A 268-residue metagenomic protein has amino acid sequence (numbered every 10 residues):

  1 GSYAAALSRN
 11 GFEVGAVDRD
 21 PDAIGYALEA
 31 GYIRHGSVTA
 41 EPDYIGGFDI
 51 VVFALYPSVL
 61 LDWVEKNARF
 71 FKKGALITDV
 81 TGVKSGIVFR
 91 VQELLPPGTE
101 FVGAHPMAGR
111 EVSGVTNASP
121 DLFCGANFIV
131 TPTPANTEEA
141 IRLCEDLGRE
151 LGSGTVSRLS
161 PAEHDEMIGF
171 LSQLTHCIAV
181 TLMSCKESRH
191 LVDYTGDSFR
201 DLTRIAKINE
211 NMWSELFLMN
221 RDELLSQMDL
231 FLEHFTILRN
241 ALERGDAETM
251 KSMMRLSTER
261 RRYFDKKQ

Functional and structural regions predicted by a protein language model:
G1-A40, Y44-G46, I50: NAD(P)+-binding Rossmann beta1-loop-alpha1 motif at the extreme N-terminus of oxidoreductases
F12, Y32, T99, S153-G154: Short phosphate-binding/catalytic loops that engage adenosine nucleotides
G15-V17, S37, T78, V102 (+2 more regions): Hydrophobic/aromatic beta-strand patches that form the interior of the parallel beta-sheet core in alpha/beta enzyme
R19, L55-Y56, V80: Short beta->alpha hinge that forms the Motif I/post-I loop of the SAM-binding pocket
E41-F71, A75-L76: Rossmann-like NAD(P)-binding element
E65-T116: Rossmann-like NAD(P)(H) cofactor-binding subdomain of soluble oxidoreductases
P120-I205: Internal alpha-helical scaffold of NAD(P)-dependent oxidoreductase catalytic cores
H190-R260: Interdomain hinge/lid region at the active-site interface of Rossmann-like NAD(P)-dependent oxidoreductases
